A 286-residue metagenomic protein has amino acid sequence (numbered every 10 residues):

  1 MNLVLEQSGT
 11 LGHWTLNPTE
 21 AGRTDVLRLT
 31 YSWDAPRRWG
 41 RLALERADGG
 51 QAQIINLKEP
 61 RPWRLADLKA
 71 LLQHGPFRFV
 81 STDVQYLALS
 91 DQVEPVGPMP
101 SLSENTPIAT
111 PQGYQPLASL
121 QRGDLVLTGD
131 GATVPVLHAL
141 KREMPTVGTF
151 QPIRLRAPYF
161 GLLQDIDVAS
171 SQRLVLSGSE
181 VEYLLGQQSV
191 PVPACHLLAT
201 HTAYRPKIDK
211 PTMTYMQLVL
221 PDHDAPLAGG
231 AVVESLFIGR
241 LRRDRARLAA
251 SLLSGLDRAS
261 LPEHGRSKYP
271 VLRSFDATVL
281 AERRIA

Functional and structural regions predicted by a protein language model:
N2-R28: Short, aromatic/His-centered strand-loop micro-motif at the edge of beta-sheets
L5-G9, P95, L102, K207-A286: Sequence-level preference for short, compositionally simple segments enriched in small aliphatic or small polar residues
H13-L16, P107-P116, A203: Short alpha-helix capping/helix-loop boundary micro-motifs
D25-W33, L42-L44: Short tryptophan-centered beta-strand motifs in secreted/extracellular beta-sheet-rich domains of glycan-recognition
Q53-F79: Flexible glycan-contacting loops in extracellular carbohydrate-active proteins
F77-I108: Short beta-strand/loop turn elements enriched in aromatics
L102, Y114-Q121, V126, V136: Short, well-ordered loop/turn sites that connect or cap secondary structure elements
S103-T110, G129, T133, L137-A246: Long beta-strand-rich cores associated with HINT superfamily self-processing modules
